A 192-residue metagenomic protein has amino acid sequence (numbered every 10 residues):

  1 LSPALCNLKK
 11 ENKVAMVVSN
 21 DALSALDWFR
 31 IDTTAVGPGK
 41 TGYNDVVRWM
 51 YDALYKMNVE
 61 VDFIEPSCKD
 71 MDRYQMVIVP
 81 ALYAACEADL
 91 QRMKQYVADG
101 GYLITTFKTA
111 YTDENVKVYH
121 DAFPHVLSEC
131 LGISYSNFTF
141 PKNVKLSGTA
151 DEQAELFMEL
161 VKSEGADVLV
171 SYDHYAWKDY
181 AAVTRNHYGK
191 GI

Functional and structural regions predicted by a protein language model:
L1-N44, R48-W49, I133-F157, L169-R185: Hydrophobic targeting/anchoring helices
N7, K13, M57, D72-R73: Catalytic-domain carbohydrate-binding cleft regions of carbohydrate-active enzymes
N7-K10, F63-S67, T106-T109: Aromatic-lined carbohydrate-recognition surfaces of secreted/lumenal glycan-active proteins
A15-M16, F63, I78-V79, L103-T105: Structural recognition of the beta-strand scaffold that forms the well-ordered cores of secreted hydrolase catalytic
L23, D70, T112: Flexible, glycine-rich phosphate/dinucleotide-binding loops and adjacent beta-alpha linkers at cofactor/substrate
T33-Y43, M57, Q75-A84: The substrate-binding groove and active-site-proximal loops of carbohydrate-active enzymes, especially glycoside
M50-D70: A short, well-structured beta->alpha microelement
P80-I192: A conserved amphipathic helix/loop scaffold that creates a polar/acidic microenvironment used either to coordinate
